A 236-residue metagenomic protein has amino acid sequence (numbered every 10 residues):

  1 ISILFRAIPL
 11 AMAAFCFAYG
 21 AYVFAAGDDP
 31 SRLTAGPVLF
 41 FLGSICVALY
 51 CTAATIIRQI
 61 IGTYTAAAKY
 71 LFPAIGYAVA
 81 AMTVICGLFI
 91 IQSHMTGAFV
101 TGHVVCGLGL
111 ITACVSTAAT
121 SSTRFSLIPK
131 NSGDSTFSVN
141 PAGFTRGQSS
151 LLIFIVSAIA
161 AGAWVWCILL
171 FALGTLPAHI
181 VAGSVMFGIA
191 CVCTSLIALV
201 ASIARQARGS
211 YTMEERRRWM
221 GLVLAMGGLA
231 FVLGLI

Functional and structural regions predicted by a protein language model:
I1-S2, Y64, V139-G147, M213-E214: Short, Lys/Arg-rich N-terminal segment immediately upstream of the first membrane anchor
S2-A25, A35-Q59, K69-S93, F99-F125 (+3 more regions): Alpha-helical transmembrane segments and immediately adjacent membrane-interfacial amphipathic helices
D29-P30, T96, P177: Charged, low-complexity interaction regions
S31, T136, R216-R217: Intrinsically disordered, low-complexity regions of eukaryotic proteins
I60-A67, G209-E215: Membrane-interface helix-boundary motifs at transmembrane edges
I128-F144: Membrane-interfacial, low-structure loops and terminal tails that flank and connect transmembrane helices in multi-pass
